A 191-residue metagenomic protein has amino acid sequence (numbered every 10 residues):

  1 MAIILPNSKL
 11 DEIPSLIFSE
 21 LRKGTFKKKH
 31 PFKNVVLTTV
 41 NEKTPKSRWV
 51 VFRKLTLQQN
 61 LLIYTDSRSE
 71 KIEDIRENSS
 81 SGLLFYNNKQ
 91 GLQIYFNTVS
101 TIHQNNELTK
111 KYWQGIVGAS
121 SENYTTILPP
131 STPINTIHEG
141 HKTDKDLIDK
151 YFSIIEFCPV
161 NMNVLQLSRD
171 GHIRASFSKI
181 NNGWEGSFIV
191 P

Functional and structural regions predicted by a protein language model:
A2-N7, L92-P191: Charged, gly/pro-rich active-site loop segments
A2-Q58, E73: An N-terminal domain-cap segment
K28-H30, Y86-N87, T125-L128: A short, aromatic/hydrophobic, helix- or strand-capping loop or linear motif that either lines the entrance/gate
N34, Q59-N60, N78-S81, Y151-I154 (+1 more regions): Short, surface-exposed beta-edge/turn micro-motifs
T39-E42, F85-K89, Q166, K179-N181: Short acidic, glycine-rich loop/turn motifs
V40, D66, Y86, V99 (+1 more regions): Structured loops at beta-to-helix junctions and adjacent beta-edge loops in soluble globular domains
T44-P45, Q58-N60, G91-Q93, D170: Coil-to-beta-strand transition motifs
R53-G91: A short mixed-secondary-structure module that forms the rim of ligand-binding clefts
